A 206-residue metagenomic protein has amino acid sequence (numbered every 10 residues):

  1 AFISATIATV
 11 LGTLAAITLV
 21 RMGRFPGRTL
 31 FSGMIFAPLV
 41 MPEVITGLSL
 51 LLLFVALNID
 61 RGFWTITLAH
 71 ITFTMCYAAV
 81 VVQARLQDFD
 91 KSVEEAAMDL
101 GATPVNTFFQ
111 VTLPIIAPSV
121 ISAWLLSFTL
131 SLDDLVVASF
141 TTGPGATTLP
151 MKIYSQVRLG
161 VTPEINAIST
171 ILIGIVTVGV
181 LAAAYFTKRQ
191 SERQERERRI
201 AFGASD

Functional and structural regions predicted by a protein language model:
F2, T6, L30-A37, S49 (+7 more regions): Residue-level signature of the transmembrane alpha-helical core of multi-pass small-molecule transporters
F2-I35, L52, L181-K188: Transmembrane-helix boundary motif in ABC transporter permease subunits
F2-L11, A15, P42, F109 (+5 more regions): Hydrophobic alpha-helical transmembrane segments of multipass integral membrane proteins, especially permease/channel
L19, A37, S92-L100, I165: Short hydrophobic faces within alpha-helices
G27-R28, V44-T74, V105, T142-P144: Membrane-interfacial helix termini and adjacent extracytoplasmic/periplasmic loops of multi-pass transporters
I71, A79-R85, F89-K91, A102-D133: Transmembrane alpha-helices
S131-Y185, R189: Interhelical loop and adjacent transmembrane-helix boundary motif in polytopic membrane transport permeases
A182-D206: Transmembrane alpha-helical segments of polytopic membrane transport and secretion proteins
